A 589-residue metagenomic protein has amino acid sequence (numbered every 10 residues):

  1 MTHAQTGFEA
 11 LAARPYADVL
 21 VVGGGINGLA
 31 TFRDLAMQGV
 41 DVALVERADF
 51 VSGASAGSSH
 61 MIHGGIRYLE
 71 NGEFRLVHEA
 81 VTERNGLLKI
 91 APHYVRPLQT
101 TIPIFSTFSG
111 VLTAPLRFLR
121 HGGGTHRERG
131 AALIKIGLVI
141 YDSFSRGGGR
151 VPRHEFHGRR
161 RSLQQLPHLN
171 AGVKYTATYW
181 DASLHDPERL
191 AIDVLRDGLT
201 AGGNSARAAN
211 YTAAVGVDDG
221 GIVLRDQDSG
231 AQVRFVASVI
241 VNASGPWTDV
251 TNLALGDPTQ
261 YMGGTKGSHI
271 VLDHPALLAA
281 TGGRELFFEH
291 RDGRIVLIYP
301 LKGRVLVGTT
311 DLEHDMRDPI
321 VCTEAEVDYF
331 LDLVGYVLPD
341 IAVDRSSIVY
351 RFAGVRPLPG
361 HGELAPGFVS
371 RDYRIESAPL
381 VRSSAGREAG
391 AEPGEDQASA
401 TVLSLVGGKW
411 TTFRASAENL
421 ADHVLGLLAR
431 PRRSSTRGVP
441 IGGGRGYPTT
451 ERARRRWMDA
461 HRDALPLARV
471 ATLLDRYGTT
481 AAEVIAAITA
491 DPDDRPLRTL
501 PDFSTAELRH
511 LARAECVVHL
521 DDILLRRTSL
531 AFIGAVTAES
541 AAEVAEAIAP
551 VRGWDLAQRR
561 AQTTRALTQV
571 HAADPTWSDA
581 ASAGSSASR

Functional and structural regions predicted by a protein language model:
M1-V19, D34-Q38: Extreme N-terminal leader/targeting segments of oxidoreductases
P15-A17, G230-V239: Core beta-strand elements of the Rossmann-like FAD/NAD(P) dinucleotide-binding domain in flavoenzyme oxidoreductases
A36-A56: Glycine-rich FAD pyrophosphate-binding loop
H60-L163: Dinucleotide-binding Rossmann-like beta1-alpha1 core, especially the glycine-rich loop that anchors the ADP
R120-R127, S143-R153, L163-A208, F235 (+2 more regions): Helix-loop-beta segment of a Rossmann-like dinucleotide-binding subdomain
R189, D193, P258-H269, H274-L306 (+5 more regions): C-terminal catalytic lobe of FAD-dependent flavoproteins
N210-I222: A conserved short coil-to-beta-strand element within the FAD-binding core of flavoproteins
N242-D257: Flavin (primarily FAD) binding-site architecture
